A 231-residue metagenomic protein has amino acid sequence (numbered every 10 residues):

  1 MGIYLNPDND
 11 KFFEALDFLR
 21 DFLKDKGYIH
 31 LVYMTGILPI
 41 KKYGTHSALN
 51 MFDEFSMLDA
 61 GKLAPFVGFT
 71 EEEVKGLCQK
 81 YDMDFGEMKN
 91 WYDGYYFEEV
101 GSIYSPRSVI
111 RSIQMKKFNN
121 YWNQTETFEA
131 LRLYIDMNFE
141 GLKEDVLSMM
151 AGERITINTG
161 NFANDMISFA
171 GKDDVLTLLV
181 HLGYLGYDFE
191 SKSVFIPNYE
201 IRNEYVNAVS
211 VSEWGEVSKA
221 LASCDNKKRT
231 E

Functional and structural regions predicted by a protein language model:
M1-E231: Phosphate-binding site recognition
